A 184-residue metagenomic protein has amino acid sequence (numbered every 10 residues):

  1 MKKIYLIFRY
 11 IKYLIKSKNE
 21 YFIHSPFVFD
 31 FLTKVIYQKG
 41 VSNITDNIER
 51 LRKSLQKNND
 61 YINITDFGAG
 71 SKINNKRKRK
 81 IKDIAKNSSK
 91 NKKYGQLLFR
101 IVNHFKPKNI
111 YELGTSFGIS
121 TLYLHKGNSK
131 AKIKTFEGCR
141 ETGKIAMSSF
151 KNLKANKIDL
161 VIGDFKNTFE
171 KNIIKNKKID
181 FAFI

Functional and structural regions predicted by a protein language model:
M1-F183: A short alpha-helical cap/connector motif
